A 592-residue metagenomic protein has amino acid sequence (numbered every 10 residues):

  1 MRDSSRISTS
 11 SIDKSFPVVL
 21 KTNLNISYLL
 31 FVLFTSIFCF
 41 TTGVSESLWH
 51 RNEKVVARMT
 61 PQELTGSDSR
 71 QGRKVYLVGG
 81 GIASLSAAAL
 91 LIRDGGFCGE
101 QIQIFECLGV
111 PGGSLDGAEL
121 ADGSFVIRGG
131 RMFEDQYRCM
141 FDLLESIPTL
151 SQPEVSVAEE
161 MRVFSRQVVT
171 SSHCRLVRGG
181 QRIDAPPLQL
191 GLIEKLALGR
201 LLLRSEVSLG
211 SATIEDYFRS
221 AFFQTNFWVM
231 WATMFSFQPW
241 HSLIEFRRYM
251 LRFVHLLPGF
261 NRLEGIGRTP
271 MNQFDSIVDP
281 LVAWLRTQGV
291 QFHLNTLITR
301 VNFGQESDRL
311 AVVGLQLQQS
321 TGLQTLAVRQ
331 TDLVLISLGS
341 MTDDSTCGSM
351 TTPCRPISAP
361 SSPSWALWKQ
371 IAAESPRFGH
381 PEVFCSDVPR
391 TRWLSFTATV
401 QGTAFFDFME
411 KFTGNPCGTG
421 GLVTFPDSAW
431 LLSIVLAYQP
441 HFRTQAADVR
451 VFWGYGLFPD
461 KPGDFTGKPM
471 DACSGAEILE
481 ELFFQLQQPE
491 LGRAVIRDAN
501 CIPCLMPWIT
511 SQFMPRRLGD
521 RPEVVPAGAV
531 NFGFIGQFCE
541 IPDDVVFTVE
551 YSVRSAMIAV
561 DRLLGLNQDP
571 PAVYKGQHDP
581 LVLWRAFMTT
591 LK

Functional and structural regions predicted by a protein language model:
R2-S11, S15, S27: Low-acidity, Ser/Thr- and Arg-rich intrinsically disordered low-complexity segments
S27-V75, R93-G99, T590-L591: Extreme N-terminal leader/targeting segments of oxidoreductases
R93-A118: Glycine-rich FAD pyrophosphate-binding loop
G123-E160: Conserved FAD-binding subdomain of flavin-dependent enzymes
L150-H255, G267-R268: Rossmann-like flavin
H255-D332: Helical element adjacent to the flavin cofactor pocket in flavoenzyme catalytic cores
L256-G267, T331-L333, L338-R554, D561-K575: C-terminal segments that line or cap access tunnels to active or ligand-binding sites in enzymes and enzyme-associated
L564-K592: Active-site-proximal substrate-binding core of FAD-dependent oxidoreductases
